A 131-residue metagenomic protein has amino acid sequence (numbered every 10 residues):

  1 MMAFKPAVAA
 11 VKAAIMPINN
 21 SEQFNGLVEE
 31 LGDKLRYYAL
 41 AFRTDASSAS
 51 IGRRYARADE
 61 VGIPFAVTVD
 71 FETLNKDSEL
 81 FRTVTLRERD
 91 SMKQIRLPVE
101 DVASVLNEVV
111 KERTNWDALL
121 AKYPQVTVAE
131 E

Functional and structural regions predicted by a protein language model:
M1-E131: NTP/phosphate- and nucleic-acid-binding module
